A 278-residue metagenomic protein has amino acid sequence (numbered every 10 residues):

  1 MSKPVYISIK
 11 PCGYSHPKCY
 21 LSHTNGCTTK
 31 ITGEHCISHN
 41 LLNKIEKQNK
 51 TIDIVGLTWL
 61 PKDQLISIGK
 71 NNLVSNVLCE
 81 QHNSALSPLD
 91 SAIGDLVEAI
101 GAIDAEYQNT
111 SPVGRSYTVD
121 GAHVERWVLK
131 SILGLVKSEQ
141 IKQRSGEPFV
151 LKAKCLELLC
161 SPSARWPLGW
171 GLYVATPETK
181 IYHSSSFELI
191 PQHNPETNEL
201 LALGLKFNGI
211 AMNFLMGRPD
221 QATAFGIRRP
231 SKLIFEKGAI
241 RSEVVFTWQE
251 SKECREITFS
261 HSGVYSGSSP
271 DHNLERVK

Functional and structural regions predicted by a protein language model:
M1-P88: An N-terminal structural lobe/cap that precedes and organizes the functional/catalytic core across diverse proteins
P4-I9, Y14, I66-R144: Catalytic cores of phosphodiester-bond-cleaving enzymes
C19, C36, V128, L203-L205 (+1 more regions): Generic structural hydrophobic/aromatic packing signal, biased to beta-strands
E34, A92, I227-P230: Composition- and surface-driven signal marking solvent-exposed, interaction-prone regions in large proteins
I45-E46, G56-T58, I103-E106, P230 (+1 more regions): Glycine-rich loops and low-complexity Gly/Arg-rich segments that provide flexible linkers or classic glycine-based
V55-L65, A105-G114, Y182-Q192, A224 (+1 more regions): Low-complexity, polar-biased intrinsically disordered regions enriched in Pro/Ser/Thr/Gly
G56-L57, I68-G69, V113-T118, A239-R255: Low-complexity, flexible helical/coil segments
Q143-K278: C-terminal, charged low-complexity interaction regions
